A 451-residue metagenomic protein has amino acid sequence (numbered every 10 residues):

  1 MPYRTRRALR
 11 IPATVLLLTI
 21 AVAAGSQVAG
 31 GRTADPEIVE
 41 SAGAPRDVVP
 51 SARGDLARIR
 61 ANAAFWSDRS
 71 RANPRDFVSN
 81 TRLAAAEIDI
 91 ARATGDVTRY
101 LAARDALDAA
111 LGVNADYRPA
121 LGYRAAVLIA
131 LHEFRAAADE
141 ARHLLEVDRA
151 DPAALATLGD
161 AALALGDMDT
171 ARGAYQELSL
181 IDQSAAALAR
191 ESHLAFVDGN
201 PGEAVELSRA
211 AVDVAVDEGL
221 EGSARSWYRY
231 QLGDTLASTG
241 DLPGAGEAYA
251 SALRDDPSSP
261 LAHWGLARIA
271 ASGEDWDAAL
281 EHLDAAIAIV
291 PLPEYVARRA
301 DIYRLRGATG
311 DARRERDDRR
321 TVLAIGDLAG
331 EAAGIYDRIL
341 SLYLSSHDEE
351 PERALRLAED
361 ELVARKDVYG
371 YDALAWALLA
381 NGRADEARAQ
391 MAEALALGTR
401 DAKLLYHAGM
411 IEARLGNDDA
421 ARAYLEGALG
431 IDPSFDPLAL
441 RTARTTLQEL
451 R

Functional and structural regions predicted by a protein language model:
P2-N114, R118-P119, D139, P433-S434 (+1 more regions): N-terminal leader/linker segments that initiate helical-solenoid repeat arrays
N62, A103, A137, A171 (+7 more regions): Single-residue signature of alpha-solenoid repeat helices
D68-D76, A109-P119, D213-R225, A324-A332: Flexible helix-coil transition and linker loops at the boundaries of alpha-helical arrays
S79, A120, A154, A187-L188 (+7 more regions): TPR alpha-solenoid repeat register
R82, Y123, T157, R190-E191 (+8 more regions): Canonical tetratricopeptide repeat
A85, D89-R92, A126, D160 (+8 more regions): Residue-level recognition of tetratricopeptide repeat
I90, T94-V97, L131, L165 (+7 more regions): Structural motif corresponding to the intra-repeat A-B loop/turn of tetratricopeptide repeats
